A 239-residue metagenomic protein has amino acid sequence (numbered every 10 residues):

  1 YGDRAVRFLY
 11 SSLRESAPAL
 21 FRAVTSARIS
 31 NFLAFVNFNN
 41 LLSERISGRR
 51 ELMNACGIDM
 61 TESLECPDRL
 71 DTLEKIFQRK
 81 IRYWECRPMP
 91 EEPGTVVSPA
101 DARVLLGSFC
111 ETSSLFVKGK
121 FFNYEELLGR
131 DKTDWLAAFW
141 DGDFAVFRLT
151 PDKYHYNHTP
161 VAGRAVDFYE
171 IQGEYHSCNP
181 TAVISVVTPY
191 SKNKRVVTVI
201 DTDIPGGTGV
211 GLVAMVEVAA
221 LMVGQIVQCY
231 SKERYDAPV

Functional and structural regions predicted by a protein language model:
Y1-V239: Contiguous, well-folded functional domains in the mature portion of proteins
